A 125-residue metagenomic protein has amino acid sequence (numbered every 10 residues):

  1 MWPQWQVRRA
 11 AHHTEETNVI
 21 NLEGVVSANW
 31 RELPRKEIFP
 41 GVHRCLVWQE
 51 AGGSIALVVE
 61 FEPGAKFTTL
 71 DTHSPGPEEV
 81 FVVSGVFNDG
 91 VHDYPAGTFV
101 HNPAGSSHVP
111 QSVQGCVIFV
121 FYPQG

Functional and structural regions predicted by a protein language model:
M1-I55: A short, N-terminal "cap"/entry segment at the start of jelly-roll beta-barrel domains of the cupin/DSBH fold
P40-S74, N88, H92-D93, P103-S107: Conserved short histidine dyad/triad with adjacent acidic residue
P40-V42, A104-G125: Ligand-binding loop in jelly-roll beta-barrel domains
P77: Alpha/beta-hydrolase fold active-site loops
V80: Structured binding elements
S84-G85: Glycine-centered positions in the ABC transporter ATPase nucleotide-binding domain
